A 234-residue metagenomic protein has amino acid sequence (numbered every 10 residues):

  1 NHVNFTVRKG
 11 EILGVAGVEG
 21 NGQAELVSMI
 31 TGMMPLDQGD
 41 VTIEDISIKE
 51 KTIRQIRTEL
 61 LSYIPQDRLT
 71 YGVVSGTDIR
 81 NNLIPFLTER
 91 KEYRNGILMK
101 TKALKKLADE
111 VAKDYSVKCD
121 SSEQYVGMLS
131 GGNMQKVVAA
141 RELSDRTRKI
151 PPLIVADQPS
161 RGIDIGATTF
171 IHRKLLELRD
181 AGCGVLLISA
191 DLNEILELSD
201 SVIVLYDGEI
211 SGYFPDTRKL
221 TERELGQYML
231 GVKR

Functional and structural regions predicted by a protein language model:
N1-R234: Glycine-rich phosphate-binding loops of nucleotide-dependent enzymes
